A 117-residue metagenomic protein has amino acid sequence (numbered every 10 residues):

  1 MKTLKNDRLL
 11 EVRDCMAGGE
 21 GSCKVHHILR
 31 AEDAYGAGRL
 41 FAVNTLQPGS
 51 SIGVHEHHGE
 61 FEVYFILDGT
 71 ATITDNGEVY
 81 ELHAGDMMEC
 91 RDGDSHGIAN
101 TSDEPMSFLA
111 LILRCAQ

Functional and structural regions predicted by a protein language model:
M1-G38, G53: A short, N-terminal "cap"/entry segment at the start of jelly-roll beta-barrel domains of the cupin/DSBH fold
H27-A31, A42-H57, D92: Conserved short histidine dyad/triad with adjacent acidic residue
T45-P48, E56-I73: Short, conserved beta-strand element in jelly-roll/cupin
T70-T72, S95, P105: Structural motif
G77-D92: Short acidic-glycine-tyrosine-enriched beta hairpin
E89, E104-Q117: A short hydrophobic beta-strand segment most commonly corresponding to one strand of the jelly-roll/cupin
A99-T101: Asparagine-centered strand-capping/turn motif at beta-strand->loop junctions
